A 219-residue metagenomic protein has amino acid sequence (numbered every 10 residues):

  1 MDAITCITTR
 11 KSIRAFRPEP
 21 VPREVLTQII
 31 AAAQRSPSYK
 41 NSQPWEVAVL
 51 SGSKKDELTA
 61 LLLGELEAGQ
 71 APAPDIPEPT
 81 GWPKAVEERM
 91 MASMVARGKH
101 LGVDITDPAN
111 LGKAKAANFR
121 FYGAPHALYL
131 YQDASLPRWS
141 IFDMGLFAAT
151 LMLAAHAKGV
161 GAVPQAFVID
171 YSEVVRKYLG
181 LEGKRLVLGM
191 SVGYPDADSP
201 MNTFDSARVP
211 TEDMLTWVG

Functional and structural regions predicted by a protein language model:
M1-G219: Acidic, surface-exposed loops and disordered segments
